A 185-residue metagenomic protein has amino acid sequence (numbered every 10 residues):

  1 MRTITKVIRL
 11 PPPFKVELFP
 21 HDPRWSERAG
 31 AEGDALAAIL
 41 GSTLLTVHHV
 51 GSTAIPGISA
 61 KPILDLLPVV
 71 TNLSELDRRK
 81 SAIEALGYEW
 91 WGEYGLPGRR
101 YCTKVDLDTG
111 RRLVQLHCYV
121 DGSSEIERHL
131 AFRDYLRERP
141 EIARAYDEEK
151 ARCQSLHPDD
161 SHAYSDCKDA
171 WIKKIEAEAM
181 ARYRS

Functional and structural regions predicted by a protein language model:
M1-H48: Helical scaffold of the NTase/Pol beta-like nucleotidyltransferase catalytic core
F14-R24, P68-V69, A131-L136: Short histidine-centered catalytic/ligand-binding loop motif
L36-S74: Active-site nucleotide-donor binding segment shared across nucleotidyl transfer reactions
H48-H49, Q115-H117, H129, Y164: Histidine-centered active-site/metal-ligand motif
R78-G87: Short amphipathic alpha-helices in soluble, non-transmembrane regions that often serve as interface/regulatory elements
Y88-S123: Conserved catalytic core of two-metal-ion nucleotidyltransferases
G122-S185: Catalytic cores of NTP-dependent nucleotidyl/adenyl transfer enzymes across multiple folds
